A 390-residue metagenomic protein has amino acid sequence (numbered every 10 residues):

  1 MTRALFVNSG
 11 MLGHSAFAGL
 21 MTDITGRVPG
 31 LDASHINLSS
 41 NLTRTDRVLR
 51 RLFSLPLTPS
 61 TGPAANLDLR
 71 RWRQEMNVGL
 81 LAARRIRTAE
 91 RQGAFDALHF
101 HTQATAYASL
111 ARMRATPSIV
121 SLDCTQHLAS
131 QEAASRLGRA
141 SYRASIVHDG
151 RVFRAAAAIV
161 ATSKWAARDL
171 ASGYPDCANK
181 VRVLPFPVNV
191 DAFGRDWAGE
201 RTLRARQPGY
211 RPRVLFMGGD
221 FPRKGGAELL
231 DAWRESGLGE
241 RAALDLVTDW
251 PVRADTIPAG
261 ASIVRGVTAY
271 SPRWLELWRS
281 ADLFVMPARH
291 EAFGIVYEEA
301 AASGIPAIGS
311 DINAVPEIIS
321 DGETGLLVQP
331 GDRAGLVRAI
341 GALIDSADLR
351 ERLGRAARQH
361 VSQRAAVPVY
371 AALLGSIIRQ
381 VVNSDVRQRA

Functional and structural regions predicted by a protein language model:
R139-I159: Membrane-proximal helix-turn-helix segments that form the acceptor-binding/catalytic region of lipid-linked
W165, P187: Carbohydrate-associated surface elements
R204-K224, L230-R234, L244-D245: Conserved donor-binding/catalytic core segment of Leloir-type glycosyltransferases
T248-L275, L283: Nucleotide-activated donor-binding/catalytic signature segment of Leloir-type glycosyltransferases, i.e., the conserved
R289: Aromatic "clamp/platform" in nucleotide-sugar-dependent glycosyltransferases that forms part of the donor/acceptor
P306-G309, I319: Short hydrophobic beta-strand element within catalytic cores of glycosyltransferases and related nucleotide-activated
D321-G322, L326-R333, A342-D348: Conserved acidic donor-binding segment of nucleotide-sugar-dependent glycosyltransferases
G335, A342, L349-R364, Y370-S376: A short, well-ordered alpha-helix in the C-terminal region of glycosyltransferases
